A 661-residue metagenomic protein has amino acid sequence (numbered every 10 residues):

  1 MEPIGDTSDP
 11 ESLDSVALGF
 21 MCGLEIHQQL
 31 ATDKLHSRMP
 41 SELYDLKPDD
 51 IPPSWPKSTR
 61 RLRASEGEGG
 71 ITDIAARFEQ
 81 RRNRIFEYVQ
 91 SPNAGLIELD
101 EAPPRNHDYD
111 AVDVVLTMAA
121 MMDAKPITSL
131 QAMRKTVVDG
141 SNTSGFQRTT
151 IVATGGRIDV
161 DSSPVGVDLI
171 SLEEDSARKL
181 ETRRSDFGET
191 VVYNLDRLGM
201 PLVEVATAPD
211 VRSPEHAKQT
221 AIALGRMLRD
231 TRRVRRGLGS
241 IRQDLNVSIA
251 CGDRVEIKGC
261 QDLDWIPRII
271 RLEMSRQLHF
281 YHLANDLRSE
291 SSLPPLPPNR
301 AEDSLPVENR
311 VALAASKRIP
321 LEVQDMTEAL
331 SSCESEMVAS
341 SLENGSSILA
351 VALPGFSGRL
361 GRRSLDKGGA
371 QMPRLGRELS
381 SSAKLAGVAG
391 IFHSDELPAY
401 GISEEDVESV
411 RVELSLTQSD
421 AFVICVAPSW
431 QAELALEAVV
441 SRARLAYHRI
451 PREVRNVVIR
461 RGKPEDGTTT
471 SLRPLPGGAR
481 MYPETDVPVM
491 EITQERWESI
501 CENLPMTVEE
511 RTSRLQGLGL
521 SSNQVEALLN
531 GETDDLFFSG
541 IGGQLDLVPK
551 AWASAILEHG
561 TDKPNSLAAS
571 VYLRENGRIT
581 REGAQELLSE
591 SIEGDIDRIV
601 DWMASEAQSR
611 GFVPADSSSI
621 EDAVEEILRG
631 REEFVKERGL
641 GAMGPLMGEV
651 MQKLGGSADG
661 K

Functional and structural regions predicted by a protein language model:
E2-L24, I51, P103, Y193 (+5 more regions): Charged, compositionally biased, marginally structured helical/coil segments
E2-P92, D366-G369: Active-site microenvironments that recognize anionic phosphate/pyrophosphate groups
Q29, M133-T136, I170, A208 (+2 more regions): Short loop/turn motifs enriched for small/polar and acidic residues
A31-S37, R61-D186: Active-site loop/lid in soluble adenylation, ligation, and acyl-transfer enzymes
R38, I127, D175-E181, P214-E215 (+3 more regions): Short helix/loop capping segments that flank catalytic or ligand/cofactor-binding pockets
L43, I170-D175, G259-D264: A short, sequence-level motif marking secondary-structure junctions
W55-A102, F187-V211, N344-L360: Residues forming anionic-ligand binding surfaces in small-molecule and nucleic-acid pockets of primarily soluble enzymes
S141-A217, A284, T470-P474, T493-R496: Conserved, charge-rich beta-strand/loop surface module that forms ligand/interface-binding patches within domains
